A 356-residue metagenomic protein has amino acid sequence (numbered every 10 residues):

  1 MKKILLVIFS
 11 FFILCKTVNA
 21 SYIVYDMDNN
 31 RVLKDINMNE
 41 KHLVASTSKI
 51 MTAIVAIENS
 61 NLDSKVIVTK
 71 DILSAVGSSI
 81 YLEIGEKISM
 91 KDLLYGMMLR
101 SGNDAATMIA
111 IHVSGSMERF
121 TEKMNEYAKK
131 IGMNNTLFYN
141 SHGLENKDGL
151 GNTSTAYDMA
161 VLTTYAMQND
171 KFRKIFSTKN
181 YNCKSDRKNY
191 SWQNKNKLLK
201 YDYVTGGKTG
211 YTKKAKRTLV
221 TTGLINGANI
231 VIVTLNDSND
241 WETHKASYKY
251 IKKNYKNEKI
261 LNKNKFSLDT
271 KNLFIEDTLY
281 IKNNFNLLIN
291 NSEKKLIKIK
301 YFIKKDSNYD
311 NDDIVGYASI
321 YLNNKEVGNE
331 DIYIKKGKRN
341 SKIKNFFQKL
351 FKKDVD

Functional and structural regions predicted by a protein language model:
K2-A20: Sec-dependent N-terminal signal peptides of Gram-positive bacterial secreted proteins and lipoproteins
I8, E40-K41, I84, L198 (+1 more regions): Generic detector of short alpha-helix boundary/capping microenvironments and adjacent low-complexity segments
C15-D170: Active-site-adjacent loops and short helices of periplasmic peptidoglycan-processing enzymes
M133-N134, D148-D356: Domain-terminus/edge residues, biased toward the C-terminal soluble/receptor-binding domains of extracytoplasmic
